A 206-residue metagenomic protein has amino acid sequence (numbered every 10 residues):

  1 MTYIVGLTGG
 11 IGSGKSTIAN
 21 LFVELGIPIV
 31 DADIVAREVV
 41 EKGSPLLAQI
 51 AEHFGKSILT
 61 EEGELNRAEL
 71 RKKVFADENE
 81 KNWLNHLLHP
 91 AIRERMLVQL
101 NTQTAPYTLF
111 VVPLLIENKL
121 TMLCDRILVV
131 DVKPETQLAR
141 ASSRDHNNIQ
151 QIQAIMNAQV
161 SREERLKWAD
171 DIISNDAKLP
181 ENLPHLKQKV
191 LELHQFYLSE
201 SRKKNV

Functional and structural regions predicted by a protein language model:
M1-I27, A32-I34: Walker A (P-loop) phosphate-binding motif
I4, A19, L47, R67-A68 (+6 more regions): A general structural signal for well-ordered alpha-helical segments in protein cores
D33, L84, L109, I152 (+2 more regions): Residue-level signal for inorganic ion chemistry
I34-P106: ATP-dependent small-molecule kinase phosphotransfer cores that center on conserved nucleotide phosphate-binding segments
V98-Q99, Q103-Y107, T121-V130, P134-N147 (+2 more regions): NTP-dependent small-molecule kinase module
T108-L114: Switch II (G3) loop of P-loop NTPases
E117-K119: Charged, compositionally biased, marginally structured helical/coil segments
